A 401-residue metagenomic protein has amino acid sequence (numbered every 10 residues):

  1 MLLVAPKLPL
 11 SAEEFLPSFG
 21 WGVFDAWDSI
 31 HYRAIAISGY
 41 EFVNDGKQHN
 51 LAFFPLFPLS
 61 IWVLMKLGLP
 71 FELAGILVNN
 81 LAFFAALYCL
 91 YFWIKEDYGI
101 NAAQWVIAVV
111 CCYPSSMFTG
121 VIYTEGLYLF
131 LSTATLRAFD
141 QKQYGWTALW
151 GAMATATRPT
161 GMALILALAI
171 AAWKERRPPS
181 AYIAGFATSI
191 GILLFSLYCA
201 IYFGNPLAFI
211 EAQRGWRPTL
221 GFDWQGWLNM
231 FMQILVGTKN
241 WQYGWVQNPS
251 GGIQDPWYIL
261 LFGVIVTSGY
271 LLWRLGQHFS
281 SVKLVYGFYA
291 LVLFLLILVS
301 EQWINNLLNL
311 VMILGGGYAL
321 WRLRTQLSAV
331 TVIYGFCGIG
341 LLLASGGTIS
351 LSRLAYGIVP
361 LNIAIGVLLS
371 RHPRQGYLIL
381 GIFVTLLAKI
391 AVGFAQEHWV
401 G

Functional and structural regions predicted by a protein language model:
M1-L10, F24, I165-A171, R177-L314 (+1 more regions): Membrane-lumen/periplasm interface segments of specific transmembrane helices in polyprenyl phosphate-linked
V23-E41, G46-L69, Q225-T238: Short hydrophobic/aromatic helix or loop-helix immediately within or flanking a transmembrane segment in polytopic
Q48-P55, L59, L67-A85, G251-L261: Loop-to-helix entry region of an early transmembrane alpha helix in multi-pass inner-membrane enzymes
W62, L77-D97, V266-L272: Transmembrane-helix motifs of polytopic, lipid-linked glycan transferases
L73-A74, A85, L90-C112, W146 (+1 more regions): Transmembrane-helix signature of polytopic, membrane-embedded enzymes that assemble or transfer cell-envelope glycans
C89, V109-C112, L127-W146, I165 (+1 more regions): Specific aromatic-rich, kink-prone transmembrane helix
Y98-I100, T135-W146, A172-R176, Q326-L327: Membrane-interface transmembrane helices that cradle and orient dolichyl/undecaprenyl
V121-L127, L351: Short acidic/glycine- and proline-prone juxtamembrane loop motifs at membrane-interface regions of multi-pass membrane
